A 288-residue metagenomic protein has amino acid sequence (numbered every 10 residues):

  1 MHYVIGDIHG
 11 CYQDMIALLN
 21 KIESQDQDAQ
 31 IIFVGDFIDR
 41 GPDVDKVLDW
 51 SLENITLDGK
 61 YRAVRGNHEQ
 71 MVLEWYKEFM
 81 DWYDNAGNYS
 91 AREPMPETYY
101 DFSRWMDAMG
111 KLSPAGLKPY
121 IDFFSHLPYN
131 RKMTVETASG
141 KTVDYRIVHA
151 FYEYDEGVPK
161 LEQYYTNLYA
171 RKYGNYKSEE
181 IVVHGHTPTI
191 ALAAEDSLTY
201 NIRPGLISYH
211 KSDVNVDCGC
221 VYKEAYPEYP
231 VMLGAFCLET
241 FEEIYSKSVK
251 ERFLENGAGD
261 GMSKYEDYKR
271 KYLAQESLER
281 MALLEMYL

Functional and structural regions predicted by a protein language model:
M1, D26-A29, D58-K60, T142-V143 (+1 more regions): A general structural motif
M1-W50, N54: N-terminal active-site segment of His-dependent metallophosphoesterases
I5-G6, I31-G35, R62-N67, V148 (+2 more regions): Active-site neighborhood of phospho(di)ester-bond hydrolases with catalytic His/Asp-centered motifs
H9-G10, D39, Q70, Y152 (+2 more regions): Short, glycine/acidic-enriched loop or turn micro-motifs at the edges of active sites
A17-N20, K46-D49, K77-M80, L161-E162 (+1 more regions): Short, glycine/charged-enriched secondary-structure capping and boundary segments
R40-K132: Active-site neighborhood of divalent metal-dependent phosphoester bond hydrolases
R92, P96-N215, G219-Y229: Acidic, His/Gly-enriched loop-helix segments that form or flank divalent-metal centers in metallo-dependent hydrolases
S208-Y287: Binuclear metal-dependent phosphoesterase catalytic core
